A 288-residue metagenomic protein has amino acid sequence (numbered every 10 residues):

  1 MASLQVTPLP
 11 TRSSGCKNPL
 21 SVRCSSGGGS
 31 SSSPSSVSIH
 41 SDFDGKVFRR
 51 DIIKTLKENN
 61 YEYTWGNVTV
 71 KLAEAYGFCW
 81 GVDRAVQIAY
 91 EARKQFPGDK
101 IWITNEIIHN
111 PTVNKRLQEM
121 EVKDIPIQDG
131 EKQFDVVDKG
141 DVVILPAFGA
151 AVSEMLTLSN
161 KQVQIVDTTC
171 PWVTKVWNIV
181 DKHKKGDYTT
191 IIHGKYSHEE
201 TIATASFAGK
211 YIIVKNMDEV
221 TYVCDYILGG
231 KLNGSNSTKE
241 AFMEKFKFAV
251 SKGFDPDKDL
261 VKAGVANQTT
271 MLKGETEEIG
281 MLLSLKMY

Functional and structural regions predicted by a protein language model:
A2-T11, K17-Y288: The feature marks the mature, well-folded catalytic cores of soluble enzymes
